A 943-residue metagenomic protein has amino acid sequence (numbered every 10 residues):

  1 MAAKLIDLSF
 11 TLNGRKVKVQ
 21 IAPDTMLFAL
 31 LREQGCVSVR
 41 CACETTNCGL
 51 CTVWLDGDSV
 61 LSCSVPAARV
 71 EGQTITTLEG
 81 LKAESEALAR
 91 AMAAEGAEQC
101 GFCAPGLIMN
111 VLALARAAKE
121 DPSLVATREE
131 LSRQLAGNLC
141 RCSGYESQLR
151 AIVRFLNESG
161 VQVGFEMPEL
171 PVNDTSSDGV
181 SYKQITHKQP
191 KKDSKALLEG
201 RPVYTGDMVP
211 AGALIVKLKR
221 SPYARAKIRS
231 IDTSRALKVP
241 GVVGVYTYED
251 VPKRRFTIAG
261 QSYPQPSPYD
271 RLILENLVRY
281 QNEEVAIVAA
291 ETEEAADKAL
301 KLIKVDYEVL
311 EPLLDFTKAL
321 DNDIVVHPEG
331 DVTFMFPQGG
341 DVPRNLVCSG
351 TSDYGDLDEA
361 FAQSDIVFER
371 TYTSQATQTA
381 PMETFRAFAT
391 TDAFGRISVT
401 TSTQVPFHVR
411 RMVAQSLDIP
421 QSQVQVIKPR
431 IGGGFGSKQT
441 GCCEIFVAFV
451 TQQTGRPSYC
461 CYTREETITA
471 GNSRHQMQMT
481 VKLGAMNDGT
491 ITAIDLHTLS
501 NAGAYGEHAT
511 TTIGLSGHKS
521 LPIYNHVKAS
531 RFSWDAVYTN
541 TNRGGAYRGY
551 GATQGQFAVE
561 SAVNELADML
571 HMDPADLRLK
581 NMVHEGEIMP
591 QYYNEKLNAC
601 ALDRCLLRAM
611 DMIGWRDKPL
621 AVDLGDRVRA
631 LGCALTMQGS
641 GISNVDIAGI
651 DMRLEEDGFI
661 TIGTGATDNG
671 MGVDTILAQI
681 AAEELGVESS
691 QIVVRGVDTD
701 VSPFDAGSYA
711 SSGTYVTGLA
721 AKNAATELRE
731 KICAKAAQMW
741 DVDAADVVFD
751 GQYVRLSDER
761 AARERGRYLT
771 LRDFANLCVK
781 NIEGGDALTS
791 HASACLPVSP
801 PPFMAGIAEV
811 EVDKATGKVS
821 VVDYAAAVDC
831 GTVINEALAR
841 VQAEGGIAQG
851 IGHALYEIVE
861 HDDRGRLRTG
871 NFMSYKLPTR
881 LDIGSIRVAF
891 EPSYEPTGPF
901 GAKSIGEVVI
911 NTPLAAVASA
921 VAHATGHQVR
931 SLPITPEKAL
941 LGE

Functional and structural regions predicted by a protein language model:
M1-D174: Signature of N-terminal electron-transfer/Fe-S-associated modules in redox systems
A2-I6, R15, Q134-T205, R604-A609 (+8 more regions): Intrinsic disorder at enzyme termini
V53, A196, P202, R386-T391 (+9 more regions): Short beta-strand elements
G96, H187, D193-E199, Y263-P264 (+4 more regions): Glycine-rich loop/linker segments at domain edges
R150, Y248-E249, D418-Q423, Q452-S458 (+2 more regions): C-terminal catalytic domains of large/alpha subunits in multi-subunit enzymes
L156-G339, Q453: Flexible, low-hydrophobicity surface segments
E284, A290-T292, R456-G503, L719-V748 (+1 more regions): Phosphate/diphosphate-binding loops
V326-L417, M582-F659, Q679, A792 (+1 more regions): Helix-loop-helix junctions that connect adjacent transmembrane helices in secondary transporters/permeases, recognized
